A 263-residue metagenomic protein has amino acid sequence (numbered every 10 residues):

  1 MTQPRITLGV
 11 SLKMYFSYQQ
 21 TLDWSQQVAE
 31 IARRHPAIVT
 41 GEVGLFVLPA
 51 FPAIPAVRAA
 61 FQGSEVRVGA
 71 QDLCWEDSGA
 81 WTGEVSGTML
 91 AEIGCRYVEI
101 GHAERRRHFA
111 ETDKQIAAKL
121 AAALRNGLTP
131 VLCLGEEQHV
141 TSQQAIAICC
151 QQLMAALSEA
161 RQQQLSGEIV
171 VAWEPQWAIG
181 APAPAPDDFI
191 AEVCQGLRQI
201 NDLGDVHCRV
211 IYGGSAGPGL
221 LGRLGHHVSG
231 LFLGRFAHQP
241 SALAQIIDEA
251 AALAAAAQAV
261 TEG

Functional and structural regions predicted by a protein language model:
M1-E76, A80-V85, A156, S166-E168 (+1 more regions): Conserved N-terminal beta1-alpha1 strand-loop-helix module at the mouth
T2-Q3, A56-E65, T88-G94, A121-R125 (+3 more regions): Acidic (Asp/Glu)-rich catalytic clusters
K13, A50, L90, G101-H102 (+3 more regions): Conserved, mostly hydrophobic/aromatic
Q62-A121: Glycine/small-residue-rich loop that forms an oxyanion/phosphate-binding "nest" at active or ligand-binding sites
G63-A70, T129, D202-Y212: Short beta-strand/loop segments at the ligand-binding rim of alpha/beta enzyme cores
I100-H108, L132, P175, P182 (+2 more regions): Glycine-rich phosphate-binding active-site loops on the catalytic face of alpha/beta enzymes
K119, A123, F236-G263: C-terminal helical cap(s) of enzyme catalytic domains, especially alpha/beta-barrels
R125-H207: Active-site rim beta-loop-alpha module in soluble metabolic enzymes
